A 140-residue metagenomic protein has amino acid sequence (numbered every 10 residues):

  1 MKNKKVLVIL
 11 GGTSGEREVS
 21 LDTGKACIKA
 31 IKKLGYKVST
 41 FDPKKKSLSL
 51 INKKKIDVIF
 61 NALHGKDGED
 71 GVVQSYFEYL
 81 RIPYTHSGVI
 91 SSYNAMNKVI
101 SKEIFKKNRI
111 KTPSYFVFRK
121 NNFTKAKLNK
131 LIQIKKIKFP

Functional and structural regions predicted by a protein language model:
K2-L10, D22, V38, K53-K54 (+1 more regions): Active-site nucleotide/adenylate-binding loops and adjacent lid/helix of ATP-dependent enzymes
G11-G12, P43: Cofactor-binding loop segments of dinucleotide-utilizing enzymes, especially the Rossmann-like FAD- and NAD(P)+-binding
G12-E16, K55-M96, K111-K120: A short, GP-enriched loop/loop-strand-helix hinge that lies immediately N-terminal to, or at the N-terminal rim
T13-A26, A30: Glycine- and acidic-residue-enriched helix-capping/strand-helix junction motifs
I31-K32, F77, F105: Hydrophobic alpha-helical packing residues
K32-S39: A generic structural motif
T40-K53: Eukaryote-biased intrinsically disordered, low-complexity acidic regions enriched in Ser/Thr/Pro
